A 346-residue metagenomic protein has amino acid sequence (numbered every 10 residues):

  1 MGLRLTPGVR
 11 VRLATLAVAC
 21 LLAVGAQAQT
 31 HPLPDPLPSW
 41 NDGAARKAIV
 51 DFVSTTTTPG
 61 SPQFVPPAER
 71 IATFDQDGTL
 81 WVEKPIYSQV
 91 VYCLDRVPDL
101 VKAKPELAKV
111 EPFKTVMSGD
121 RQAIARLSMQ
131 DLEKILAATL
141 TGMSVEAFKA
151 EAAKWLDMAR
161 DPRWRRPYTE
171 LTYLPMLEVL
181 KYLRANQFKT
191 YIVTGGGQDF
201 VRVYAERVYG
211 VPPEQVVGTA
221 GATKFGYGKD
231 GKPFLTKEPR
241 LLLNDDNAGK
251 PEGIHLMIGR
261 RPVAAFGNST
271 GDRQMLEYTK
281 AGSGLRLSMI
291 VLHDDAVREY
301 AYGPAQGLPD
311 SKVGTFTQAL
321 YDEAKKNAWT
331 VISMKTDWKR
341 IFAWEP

Functional and structural regions predicted by a protein language model:
M1-G2, T55-T58, T279: Short regulatory "switch" loops immediately downstream of catalytic or recognition motifs within protein catalytic
G2-A14: Bacterial N-terminal signal peptides that target proteins for export
L13, C20, Q27-Q76, V91 (+3 more regions): Non-catalytic pre-domain segments flanking phosphatase-related domains
Q29-W40, A44-V50, S54, E69 (+2 more regions): C-terminal cap/substrate-recognition subdomain and adjoining C-terminal extension of metal-dependent phosphatase-like
T58-G60, W81-E83, F225-G226: Short, solvent-exposed loop/turn elements at domain surfaces
R70-P85, L276: Asp-based phosphoryl-transfer active-site loop
V82, Q89-V90, F200-V201: Short catalytic/ligand-binding loop motif for oxyanion handling, primarily in non-cytosolic enzymes, centered on
I86, V91-E170, L174: A metal-dependent, Asp-based hydrolase signature
